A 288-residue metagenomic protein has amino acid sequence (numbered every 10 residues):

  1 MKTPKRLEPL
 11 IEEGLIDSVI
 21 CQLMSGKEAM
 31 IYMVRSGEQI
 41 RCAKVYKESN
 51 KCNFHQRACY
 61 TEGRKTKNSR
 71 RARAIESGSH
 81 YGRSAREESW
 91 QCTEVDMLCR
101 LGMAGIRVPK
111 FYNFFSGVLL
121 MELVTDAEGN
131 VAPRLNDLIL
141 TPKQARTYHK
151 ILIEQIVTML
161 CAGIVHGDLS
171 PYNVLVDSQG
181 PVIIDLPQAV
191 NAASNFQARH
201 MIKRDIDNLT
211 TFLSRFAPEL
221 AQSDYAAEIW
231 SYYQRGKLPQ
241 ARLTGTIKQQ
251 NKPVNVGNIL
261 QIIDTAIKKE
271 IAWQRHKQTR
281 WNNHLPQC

Functional and structural regions predicted by a protein language model:
M1-S25, K143, T147, I151 (+4 more regions): Regulatory N- and C-terminal appendages and interdomain linkers associated with kinase/kinase-like NTP transferase
M1-V131, C161: Conserved ATP-binding subdomain of kinase catalytic cores across diverse folds
I31, D168-P171: A phosphate-binding catalytic loop at a beta-strand-loop-alpha-helix junction that coordinates phosphoryl groups
G37-E48, V131-L138, P142, S170-R215: Catalytic activation segment of kinase domains across protein kinase-like and atypical kinase folds
A85-S89, K143-T147, Q197: Short, surface-exposed alpha-helical recognition segments that flank or form part of ligand/macromolecule-binding
E88-V95, H149, K203-I206: Amphipathic alpha-helical transducer elements in NTP-driven molecular machines
F114-F115, Y172, A226: Residue-level "edge-of-site" marker
V165: Conserved catalytic-core element of eukaryotic-like protein kinases
